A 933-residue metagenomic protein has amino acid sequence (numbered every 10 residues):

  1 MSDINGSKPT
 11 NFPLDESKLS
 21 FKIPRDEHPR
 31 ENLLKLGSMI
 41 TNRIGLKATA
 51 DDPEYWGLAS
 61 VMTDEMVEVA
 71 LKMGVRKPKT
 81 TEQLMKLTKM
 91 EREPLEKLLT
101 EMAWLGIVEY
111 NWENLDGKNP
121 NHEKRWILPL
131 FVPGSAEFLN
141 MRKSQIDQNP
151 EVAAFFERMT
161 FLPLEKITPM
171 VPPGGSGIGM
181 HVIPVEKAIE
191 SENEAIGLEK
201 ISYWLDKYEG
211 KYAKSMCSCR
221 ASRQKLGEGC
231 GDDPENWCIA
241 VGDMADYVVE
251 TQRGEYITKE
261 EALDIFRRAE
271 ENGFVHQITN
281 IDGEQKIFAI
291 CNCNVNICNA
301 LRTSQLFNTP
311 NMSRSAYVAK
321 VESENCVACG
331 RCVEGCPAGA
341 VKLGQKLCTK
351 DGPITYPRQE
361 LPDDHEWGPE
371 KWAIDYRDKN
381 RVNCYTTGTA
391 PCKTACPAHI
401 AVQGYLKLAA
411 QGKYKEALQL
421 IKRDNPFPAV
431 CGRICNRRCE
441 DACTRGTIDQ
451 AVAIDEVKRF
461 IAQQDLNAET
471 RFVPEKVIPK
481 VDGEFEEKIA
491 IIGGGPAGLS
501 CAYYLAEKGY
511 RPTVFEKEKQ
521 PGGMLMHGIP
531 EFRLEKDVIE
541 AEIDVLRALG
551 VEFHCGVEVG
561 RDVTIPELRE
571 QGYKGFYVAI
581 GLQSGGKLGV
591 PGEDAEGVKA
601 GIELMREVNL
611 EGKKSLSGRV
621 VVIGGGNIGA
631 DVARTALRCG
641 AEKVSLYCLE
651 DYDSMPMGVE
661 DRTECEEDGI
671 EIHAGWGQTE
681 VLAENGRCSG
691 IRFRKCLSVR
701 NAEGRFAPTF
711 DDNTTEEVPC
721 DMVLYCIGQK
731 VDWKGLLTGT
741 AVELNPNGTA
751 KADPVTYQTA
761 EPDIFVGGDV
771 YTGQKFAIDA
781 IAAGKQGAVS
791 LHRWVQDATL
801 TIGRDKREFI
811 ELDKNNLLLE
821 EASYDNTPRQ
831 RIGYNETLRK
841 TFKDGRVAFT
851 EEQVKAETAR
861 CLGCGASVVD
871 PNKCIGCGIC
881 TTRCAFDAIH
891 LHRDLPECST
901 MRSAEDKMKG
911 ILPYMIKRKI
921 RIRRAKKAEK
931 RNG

Functional and structural regions predicted by a protein language model:
S60, M90, W126, Q277-I290 (+14 more regions): Ferredoxin-like iron-sulfur electron-transfer modules
A103-D116, V341-K342, I889: A short, conserved structural fragment
N119-F161: Short, amphipathic alpha-helical interaction segments positioned at domain boundaries
A338-P391, L406, V452-K488, E507 (+10 more regions): Flanking helices and flexible, charged tails adjoining ferredoxin-like Fe-S electron-transfer domains in multi-subunit
I461-G483, A541-R561, G585-C639, N745-A760: Glycine-rich dinucleotide-binding loop and its adjacent helix/turn
V514, E518-F553, V608, A633-E680 (+2 more regions): Rossmann-like dinucleotide-binding cores of NAD(P)H-dependent redox enzymes
D594-S617, V681, N701-Q774: FAD-site-proximal beta/loop scaffold in flavoenzymes
V770-V795: A conserved FAD-binding loop/helix module that cradles the flavin
